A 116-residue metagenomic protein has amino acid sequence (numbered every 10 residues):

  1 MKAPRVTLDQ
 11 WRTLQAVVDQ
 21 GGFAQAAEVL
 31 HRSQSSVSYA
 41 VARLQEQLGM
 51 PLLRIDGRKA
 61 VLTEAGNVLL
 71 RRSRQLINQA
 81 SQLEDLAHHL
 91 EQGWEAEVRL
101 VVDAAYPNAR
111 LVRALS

Functional and structural regions predicted by a protein language model:
T7-Q10, Q34, G66, S73: The N-cap/first-turn positions of alpha helices within or immediately adjacent to helix-turn-helix DNA-binding domains
Q10-V17, L69: Short alpha-helical "packing" element that flanks the helix-turn-helix/winged-helix DNA-binding module
V17-H31: Short helix-boundary/capping micro-motifs
E28, E46, N67: Alpha-helical residues within the helix-turn-helix
S33-S36, A40-R43, A114: Residues within the DNA-recognition helix of helix-turn-helix
Q45-E64: A short LG(V/I)-centered, amphipathic sequence patch enriched for acidic residue(s) preceding the LG motif
Q47-L48, L69-E91: Alpha-helical linker/hinge and terminal dimerization helices associated with HTH transcriptional regulators
H88-N108: Interdomain hinge and pocket-entrance segments immediately C-terminal to HTH DNA-binding domains
